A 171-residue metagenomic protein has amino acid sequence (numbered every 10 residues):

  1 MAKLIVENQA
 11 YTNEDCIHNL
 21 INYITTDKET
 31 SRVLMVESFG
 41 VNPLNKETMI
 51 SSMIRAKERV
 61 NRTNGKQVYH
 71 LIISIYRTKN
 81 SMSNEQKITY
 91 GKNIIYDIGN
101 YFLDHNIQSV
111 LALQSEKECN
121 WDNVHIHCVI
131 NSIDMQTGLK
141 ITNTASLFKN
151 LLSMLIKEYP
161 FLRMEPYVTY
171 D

Functional and structural regions predicted by a protein language model:
M1-D171: N-terminal nicking endonuclease/strand-transfer module with a His-rich metal-binding environment and a catalytic Tyr
